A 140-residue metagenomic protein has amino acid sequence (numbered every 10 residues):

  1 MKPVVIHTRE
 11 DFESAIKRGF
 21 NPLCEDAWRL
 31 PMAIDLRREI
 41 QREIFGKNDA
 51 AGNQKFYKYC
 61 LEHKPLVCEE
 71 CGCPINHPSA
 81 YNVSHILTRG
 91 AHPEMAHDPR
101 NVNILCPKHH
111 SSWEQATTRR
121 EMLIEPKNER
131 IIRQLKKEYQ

Functional and structural regions predicted by a protein language model:
K2-F12, I16, P22-E70, E94-A96: Short, charged surface segments at domain edges that flank catalytic/cofactor-binding sites
D11, H109, N128-I131: Single-residue recognition of alpha-helix capping/boundary positions
V67, N82, L105: The −1 position to Zn-ligating cysteines in a subset of zinc-ribbon hairpins
G72-V102: Histidine-centered nuclease catalytic patch
C73-N76, V102-I124: Short Cys/His-centered divalent metal-binding micro-motifs
H97-W113, R133-Q140: Short Fe-S-cluster ligation motifs
R120-Q140: Charged phosphate-binding loop/patch that engages nucleotide di/tri-phosphates or the phosphate backbone of nucleic
